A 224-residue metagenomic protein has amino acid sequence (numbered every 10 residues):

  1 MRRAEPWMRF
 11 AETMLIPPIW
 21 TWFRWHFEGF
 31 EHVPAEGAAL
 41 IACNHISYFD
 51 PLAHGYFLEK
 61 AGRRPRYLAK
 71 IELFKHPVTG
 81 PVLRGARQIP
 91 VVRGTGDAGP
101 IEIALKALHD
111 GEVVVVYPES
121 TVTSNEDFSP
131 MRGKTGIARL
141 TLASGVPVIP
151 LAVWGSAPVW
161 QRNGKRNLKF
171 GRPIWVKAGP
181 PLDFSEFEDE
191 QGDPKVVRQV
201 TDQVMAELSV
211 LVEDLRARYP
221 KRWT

Functional and structural regions predicted by a protein language model:
R2-W7, G99-T224: Non-catalytic C-terminal accessory region of glycerolipid acyltransferases and related lyso-lipid remodeling enzymes
E5-W20, G80, R84: Short hydrophobic helices that act as membrane-entry/anchoring signals
T13, A53, P77-V78, E102-I103 (+1 more regions): Short Gly/charged-rich anion-binding patches and loops
L15, G85-V91, S120-S124: Short, basic, glycine/proline-bearing loop/turn elements
W20-E28, A98, A157-W160: Short gly/ser/thr-rich secondary-structure transition/capping motifs
W20-T21, P34-T95: Catalytic core of membrane glycerolipid acyltransferases/transacylases, capturing the structured, soluble-facing
W25-F27, Q88, V176: Generic structural signal for residues in well-ordered beta-strands
F30-H32: A short, basic/flexible loop-to-alpha-helix module at the beginning of a structural domain
